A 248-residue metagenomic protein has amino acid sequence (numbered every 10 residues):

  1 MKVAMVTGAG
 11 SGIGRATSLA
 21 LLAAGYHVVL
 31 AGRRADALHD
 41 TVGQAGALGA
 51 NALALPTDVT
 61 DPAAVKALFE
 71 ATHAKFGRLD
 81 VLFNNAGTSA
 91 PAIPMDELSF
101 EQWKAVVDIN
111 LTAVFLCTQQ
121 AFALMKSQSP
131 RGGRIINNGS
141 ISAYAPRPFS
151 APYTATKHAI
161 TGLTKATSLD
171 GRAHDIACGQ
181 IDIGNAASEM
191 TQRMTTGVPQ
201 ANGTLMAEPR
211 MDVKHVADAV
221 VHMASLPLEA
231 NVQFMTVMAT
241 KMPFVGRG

Functional and structural regions predicted by a protein language model:
G10-G12: Conserved glycine-rich cofactor-binding loop
Y26-D40: Conserved glycine-rich Rossmann-like NAD(P)H-binding loop of the short-chain dehydrogenase/reductase
P56-L68, F100: The beta1-alpha1 cofactor-binding region of Rossmann-like NAD(H)/NADP(H)-dependent oxidoreductases
I93-M95, Q102-K104: Substrate-binding pocket helix/loop in short-chain dehydrogenase/reductase
T118, T156: Active-site helix of classical SDR
S140: Residue(s) in the substrate-gating loop at a strand-loop-helix junction that position the organic substrate next
Q180-I181, Q200-V245: C-terminal helical subdomain
